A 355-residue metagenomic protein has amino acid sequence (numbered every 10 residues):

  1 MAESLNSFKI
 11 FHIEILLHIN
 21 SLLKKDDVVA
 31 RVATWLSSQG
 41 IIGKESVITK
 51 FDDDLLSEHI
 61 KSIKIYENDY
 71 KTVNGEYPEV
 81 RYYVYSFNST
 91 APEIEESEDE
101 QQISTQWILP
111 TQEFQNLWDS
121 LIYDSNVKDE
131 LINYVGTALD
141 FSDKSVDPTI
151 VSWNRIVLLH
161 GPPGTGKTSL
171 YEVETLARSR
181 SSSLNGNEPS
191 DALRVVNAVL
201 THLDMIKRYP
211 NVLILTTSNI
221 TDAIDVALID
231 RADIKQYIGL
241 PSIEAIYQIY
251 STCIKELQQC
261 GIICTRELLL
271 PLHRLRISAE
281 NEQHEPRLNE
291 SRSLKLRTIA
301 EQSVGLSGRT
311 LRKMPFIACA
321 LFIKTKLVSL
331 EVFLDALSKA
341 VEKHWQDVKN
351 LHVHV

Functional and structural regions predicted by a protein language model:
M1-S142, D147, W153-R155, P162: AAA+ P-loop ATPase mechanoenzymes
A2-S7, E14, A192, V196 (+2 more regions): Amphipathic, non-transmembrane alpha-helical scaffold segments
K24, D140, D225, D233 (+3 more regions): Poly-acidic low-complexity segments
R31-V32, Y171, I299: Aromatic/hydrophobic pocket-lining residues that form π-stacking "cages" and hydrophobic walls in ligand
Q39-D54, E58-H59, Y66, T72 (+3 more regions): C-terminal alpha-helical "lid" subdomain
Q115-D119, S183-N187, I299: Short amphipathic alpha-helical segments at helix-loop
I122-E285, N289: Walker A/P-loop NTP-binding motif of AAA+ ATPase domains
